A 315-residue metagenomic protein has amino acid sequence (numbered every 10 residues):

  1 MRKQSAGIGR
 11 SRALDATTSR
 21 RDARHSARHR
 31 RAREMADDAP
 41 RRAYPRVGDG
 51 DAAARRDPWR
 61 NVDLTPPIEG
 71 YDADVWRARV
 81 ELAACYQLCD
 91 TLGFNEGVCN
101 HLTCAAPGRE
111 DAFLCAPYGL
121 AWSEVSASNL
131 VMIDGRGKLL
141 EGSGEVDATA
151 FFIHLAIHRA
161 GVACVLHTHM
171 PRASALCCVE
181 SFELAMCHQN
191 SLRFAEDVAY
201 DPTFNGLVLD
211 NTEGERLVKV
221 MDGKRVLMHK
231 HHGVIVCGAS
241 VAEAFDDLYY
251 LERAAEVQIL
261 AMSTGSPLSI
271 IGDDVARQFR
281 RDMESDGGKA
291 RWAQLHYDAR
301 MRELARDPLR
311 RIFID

Functional and structural regions predicted by a protein language model:
A6-R33: Compositionally biased, low-complexity flexible segments
A36-D315: Glycine-rich flexible loops
